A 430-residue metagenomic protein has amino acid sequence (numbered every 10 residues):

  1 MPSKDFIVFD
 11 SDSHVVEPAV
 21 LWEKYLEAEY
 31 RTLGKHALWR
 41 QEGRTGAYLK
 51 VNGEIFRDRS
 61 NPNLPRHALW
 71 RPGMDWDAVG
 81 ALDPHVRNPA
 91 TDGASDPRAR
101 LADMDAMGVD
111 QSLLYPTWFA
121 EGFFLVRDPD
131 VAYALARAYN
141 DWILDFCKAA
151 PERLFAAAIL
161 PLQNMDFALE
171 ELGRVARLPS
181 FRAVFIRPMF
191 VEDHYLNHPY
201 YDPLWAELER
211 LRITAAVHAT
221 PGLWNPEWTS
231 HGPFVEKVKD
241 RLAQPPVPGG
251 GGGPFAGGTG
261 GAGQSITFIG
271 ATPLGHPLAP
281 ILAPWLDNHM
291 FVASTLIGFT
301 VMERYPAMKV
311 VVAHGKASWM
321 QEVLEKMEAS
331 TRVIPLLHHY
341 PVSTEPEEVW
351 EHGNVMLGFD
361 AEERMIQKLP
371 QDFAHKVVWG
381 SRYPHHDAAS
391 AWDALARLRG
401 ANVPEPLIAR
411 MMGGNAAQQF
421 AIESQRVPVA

Functional and structural regions predicted by a protein language model:
P2-F9, P18-Q111, D141-A149, G173 (+7 more regions): Mid-to-C-terminal alpha-helical segments outside catalytic/metal-binding sites
H14-V15: Di-metal (Zn2+ and/or Mg2+/Mn2+) metal-binding site signature of metallo-dependent hydrolases with the MBL/beta-CASP
A19-L21, T117, E227, V312 (+2 more regions): Hydrophobic alpha-helical membrane-insertion segments
D83-D92, A102-L125, R153-P161, R182-M189: Divalent metal-dependent hydrolysis catalytic cores, especially in the metallo-beta-lactamase
V126-D128, L324-A329, G400: A short secondary-structure junction motif
D128, A132, A136: Acidic, glycine-rich flexible loop segments
A134, C147-F155, L160, D166-V377 (+1 more regions): Catalytic pocket-lining loop regions of alpha/beta-barrel enzymes, especially the amidohydrolase/enolase/GH5 lineages
